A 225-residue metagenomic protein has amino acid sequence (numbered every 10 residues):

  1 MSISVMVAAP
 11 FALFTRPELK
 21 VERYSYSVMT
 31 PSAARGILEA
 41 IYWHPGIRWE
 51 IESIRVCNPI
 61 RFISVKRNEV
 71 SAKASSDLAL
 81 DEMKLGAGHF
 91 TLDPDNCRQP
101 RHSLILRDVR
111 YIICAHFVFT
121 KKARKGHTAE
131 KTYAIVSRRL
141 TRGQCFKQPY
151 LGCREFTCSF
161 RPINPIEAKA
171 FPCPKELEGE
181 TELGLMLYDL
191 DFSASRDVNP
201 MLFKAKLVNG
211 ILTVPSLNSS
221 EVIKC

Functional and structural regions predicted by a protein language model:
M1-K73: Long, hydrophobic N-terminal alpha-helical segment
E69, A79-C225: Internal, well-folded beta-alpha domain core
